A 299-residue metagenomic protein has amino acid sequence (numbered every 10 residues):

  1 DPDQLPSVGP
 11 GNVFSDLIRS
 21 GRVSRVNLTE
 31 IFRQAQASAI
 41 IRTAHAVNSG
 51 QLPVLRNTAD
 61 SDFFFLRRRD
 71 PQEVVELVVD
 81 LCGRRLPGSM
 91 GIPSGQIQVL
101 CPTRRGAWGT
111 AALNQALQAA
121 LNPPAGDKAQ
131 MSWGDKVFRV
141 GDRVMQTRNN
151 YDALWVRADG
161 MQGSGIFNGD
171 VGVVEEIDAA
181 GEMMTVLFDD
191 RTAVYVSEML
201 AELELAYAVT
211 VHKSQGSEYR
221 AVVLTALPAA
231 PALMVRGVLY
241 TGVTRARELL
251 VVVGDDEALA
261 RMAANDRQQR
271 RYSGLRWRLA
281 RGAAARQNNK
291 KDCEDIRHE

Functional and structural regions predicted by a protein language model:
P2-G165, G282, D295: Conserved helicase motor core of P-loop NTPases
L28, A59-S61, G134, T147 (+5 more regions): A general marker of short, structured functional hotspots
T29, T43, T58, T103 (+8 more regions): Residue-identity detector for threonine
S49, R157, N168-R286, C293-E299: C-terminal accessory regions
I97, Q287-N288: Hydrophobic transmembrane signal anchors and adjacent membrane-proximal interface regions, especially in viral
